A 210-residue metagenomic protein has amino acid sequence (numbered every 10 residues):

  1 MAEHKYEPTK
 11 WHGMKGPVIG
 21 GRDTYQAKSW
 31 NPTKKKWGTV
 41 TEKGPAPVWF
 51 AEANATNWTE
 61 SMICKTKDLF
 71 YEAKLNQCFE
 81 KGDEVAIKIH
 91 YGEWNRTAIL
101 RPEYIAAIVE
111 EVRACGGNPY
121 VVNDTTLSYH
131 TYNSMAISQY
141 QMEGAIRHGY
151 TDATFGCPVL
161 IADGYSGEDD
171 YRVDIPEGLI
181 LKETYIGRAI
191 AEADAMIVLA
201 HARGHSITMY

Functional and structural regions predicted by a protein language model:
A2-Y210: N-terminal and secondary-structure boundary signal
